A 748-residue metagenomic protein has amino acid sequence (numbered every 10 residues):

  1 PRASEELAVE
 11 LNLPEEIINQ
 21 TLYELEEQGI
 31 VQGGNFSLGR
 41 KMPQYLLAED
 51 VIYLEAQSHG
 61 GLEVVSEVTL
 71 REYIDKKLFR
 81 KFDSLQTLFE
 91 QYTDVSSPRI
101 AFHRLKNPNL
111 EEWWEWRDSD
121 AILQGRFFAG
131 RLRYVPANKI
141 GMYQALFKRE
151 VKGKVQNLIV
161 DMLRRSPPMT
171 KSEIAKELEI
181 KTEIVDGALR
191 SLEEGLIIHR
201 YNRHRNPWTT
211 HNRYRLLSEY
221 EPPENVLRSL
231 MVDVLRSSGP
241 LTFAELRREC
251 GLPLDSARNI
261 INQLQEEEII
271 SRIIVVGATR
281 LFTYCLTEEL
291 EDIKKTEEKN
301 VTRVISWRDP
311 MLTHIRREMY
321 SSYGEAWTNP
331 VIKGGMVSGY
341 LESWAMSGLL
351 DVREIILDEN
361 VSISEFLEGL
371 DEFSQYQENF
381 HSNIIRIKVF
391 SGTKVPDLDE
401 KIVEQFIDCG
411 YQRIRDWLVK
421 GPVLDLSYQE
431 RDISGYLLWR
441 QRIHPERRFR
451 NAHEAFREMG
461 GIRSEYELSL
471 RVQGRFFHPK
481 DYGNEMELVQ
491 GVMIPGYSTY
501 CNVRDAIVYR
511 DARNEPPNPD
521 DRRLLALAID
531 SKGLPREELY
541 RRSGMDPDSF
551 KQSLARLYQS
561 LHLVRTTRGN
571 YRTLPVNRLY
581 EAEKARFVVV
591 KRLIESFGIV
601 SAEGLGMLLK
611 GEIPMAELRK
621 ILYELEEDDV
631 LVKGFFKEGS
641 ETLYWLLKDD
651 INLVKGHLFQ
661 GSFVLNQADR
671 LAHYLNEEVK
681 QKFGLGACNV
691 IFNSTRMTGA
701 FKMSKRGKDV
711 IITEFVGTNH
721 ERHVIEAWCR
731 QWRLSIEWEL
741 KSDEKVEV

Functional and structural regions predicted by a protein language model:
P1, Q20-Y23, G29-K41, Y45-G187 (+8 more regions): Phosphate-backbone binding and catalysis cores of DNA-processing enzymes
N19-Y23, D186-R190, R258-Q265, K551-A555 (+1 more regions): Short, hydrophobic-biased segments on the C-terminal half of alpha helices that form "recognition helices"
V31, I197-I198, I270, L341 (+3 more regions): Short hydrophobic beta-strand motif reused across regulatory alpha/beta modules
N35-K41, N202-P207, I274-T279, T567-Y571 (+1 more regions): Short, Lys/Arg-rich nucleic-acid/phosphate-binding segment
M42-L54, L146-K152, N212-S237, E289-T302 (+3 more regions): Short, amphipathic alpha-helical interaction segments positioned at domain boundaries
T209-T279, T573-E638: Contiguous mid-protein beta-loop-alpha structural module that forms a pocket-lining wall or clamp of enzyme active
I270-W327, L631-A687: Non-catalytic regulatory appendages
K333, V337-E359, Y509-R510, R696-T718: Conserved donor-binding loop and adjoining core beta-sheet/short helix segment in diverse acyl/aminoacyl transferases
